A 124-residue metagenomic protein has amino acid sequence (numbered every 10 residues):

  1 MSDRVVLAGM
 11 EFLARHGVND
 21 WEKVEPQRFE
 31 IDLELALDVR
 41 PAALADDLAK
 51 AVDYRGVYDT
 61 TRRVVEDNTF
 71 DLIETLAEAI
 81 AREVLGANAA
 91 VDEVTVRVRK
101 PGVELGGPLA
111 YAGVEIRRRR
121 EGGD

Functional and structural regions predicted by a protein language model:
M1-D124: N-terminal, polar/charged subdomain of small-to-medium soluble alpha/beta proteins
